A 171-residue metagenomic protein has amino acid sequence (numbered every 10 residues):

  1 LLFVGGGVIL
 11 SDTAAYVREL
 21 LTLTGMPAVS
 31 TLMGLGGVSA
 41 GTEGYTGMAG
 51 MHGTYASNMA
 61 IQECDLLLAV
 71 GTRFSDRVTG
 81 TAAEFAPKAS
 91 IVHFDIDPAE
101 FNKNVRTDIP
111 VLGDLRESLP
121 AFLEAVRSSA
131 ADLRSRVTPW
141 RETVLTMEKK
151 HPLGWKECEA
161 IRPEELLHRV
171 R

Functional and structural regions predicted by a protein language model:
L1-S11, E157, V170: Active-site donor-nucleotide binding/catalytic segment of nucleotide-sugar enzymes
G6, E43-M51, W155-A160: Short, flexible loop segments at the rims of nucleotide/cofactor-binding pockets, characterized by
I9-A15, E19-T22: Glycine-rich phosphate/diphosphate-binding loop of Rossmann-like nucleotide-binding domains
S11, M51-Y55, E164: Structural motif corresponding to alpha-helix initiation and N-cap regions
G25-P27, S90: Proline-centered loop/turn at the N-terminus of a beta-strand
G34-R141: Glycine-rich, acidic loop regions that bind phosphate or pyrophosphate groups
E142-R171: Active-site diphosphate/adenylate-binding microenvironment
